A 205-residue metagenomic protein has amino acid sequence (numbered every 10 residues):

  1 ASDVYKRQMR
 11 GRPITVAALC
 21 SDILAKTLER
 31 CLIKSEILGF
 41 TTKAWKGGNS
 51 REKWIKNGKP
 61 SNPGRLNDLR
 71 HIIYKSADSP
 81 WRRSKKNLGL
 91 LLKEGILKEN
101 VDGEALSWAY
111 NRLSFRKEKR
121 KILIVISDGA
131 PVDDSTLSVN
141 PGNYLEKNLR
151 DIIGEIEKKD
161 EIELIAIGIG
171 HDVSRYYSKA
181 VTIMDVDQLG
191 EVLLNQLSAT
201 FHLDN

Functional and structural regions predicted by a protein language model:
A1-Y5: Short, small-residue-biased leader/transition segments that mark boundaries at the very start of proteins
K6-N205: Acidic, glycine-rich A-domain
